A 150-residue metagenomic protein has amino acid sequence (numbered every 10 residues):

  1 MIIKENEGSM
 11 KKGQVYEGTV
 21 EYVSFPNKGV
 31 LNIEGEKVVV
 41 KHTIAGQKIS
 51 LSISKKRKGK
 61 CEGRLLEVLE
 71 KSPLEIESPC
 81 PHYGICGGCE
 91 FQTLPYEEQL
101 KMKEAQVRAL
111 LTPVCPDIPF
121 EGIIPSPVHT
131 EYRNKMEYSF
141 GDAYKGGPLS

Functional and structural regions predicted by a protein language model:
M1-S150: Non-catalytic accessory regions of SAM-dependent methyltransferases
